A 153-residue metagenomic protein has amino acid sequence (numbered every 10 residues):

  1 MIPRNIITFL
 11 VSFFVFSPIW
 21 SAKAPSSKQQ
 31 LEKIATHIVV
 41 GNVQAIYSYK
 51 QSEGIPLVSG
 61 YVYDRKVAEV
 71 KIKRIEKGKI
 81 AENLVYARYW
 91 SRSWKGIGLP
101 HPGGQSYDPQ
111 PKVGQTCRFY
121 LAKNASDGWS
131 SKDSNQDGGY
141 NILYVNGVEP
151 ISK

Functional and structural regions predicted by a protein language model:
M1-I7: Bacterial N-terminal signal peptides that target proteins for export
I7-T8, N141: Intrinsic-disorder/low-complexity peptide segments enriched for small residues
T8-S17: Bacterial N-terminal signal peptides
P18-K153: Transition segments tied to proteolytic processing and entry into folded domains
